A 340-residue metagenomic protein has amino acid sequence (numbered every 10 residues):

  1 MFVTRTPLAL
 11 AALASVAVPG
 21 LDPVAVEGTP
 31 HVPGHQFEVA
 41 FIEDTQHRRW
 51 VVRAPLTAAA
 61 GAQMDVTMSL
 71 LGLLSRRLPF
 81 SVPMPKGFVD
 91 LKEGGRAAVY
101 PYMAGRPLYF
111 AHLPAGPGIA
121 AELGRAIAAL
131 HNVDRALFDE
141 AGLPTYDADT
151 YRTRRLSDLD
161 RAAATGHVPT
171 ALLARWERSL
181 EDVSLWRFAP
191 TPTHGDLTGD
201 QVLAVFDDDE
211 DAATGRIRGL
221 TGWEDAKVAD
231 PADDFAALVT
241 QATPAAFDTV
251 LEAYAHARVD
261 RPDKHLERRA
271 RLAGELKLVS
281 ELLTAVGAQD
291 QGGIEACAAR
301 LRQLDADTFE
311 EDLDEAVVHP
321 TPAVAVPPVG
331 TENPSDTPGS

Functional and structural regions predicted by a protein language model:
F2-P19, A306-S340: Regulatory N- and C-terminal appendages and interdomain linkers associated with kinase/kinase-like NTP transferase
P19-A25, S69, R175-E177, V183-S184: Short Pro/Gly-enriched beta-strand edge/turn motifs at strand-loop
E27-L143: ATP-binding pocket architecture of kinase catalytic cores
G34-E43, V52, L180-D233: Active-site acidic catalytic loop and adjacent metal/ATP-binding pocket of ATP-dependent phosphoryl transfer enzymes
L91, Y100-P114, N132-A136, T153-A164 (+4 more regions): A glycine-centered beta->alpha junction motif in the catalytic cores of kinase/phosphotransferase enzymes
A98, G142-D182: Active-site catalytic-loop/activation-segment of kinase and kinase-like phosphoryl-transfer enzymes
I119-E122, V168-W176, G293-L304: Extended, well-ordered alpha-helical scaffold segments
V228-R261, L272-D290: Active-site activation/catalytic loop segments of kinase-like enzymes and analogous catalytic loops in related
